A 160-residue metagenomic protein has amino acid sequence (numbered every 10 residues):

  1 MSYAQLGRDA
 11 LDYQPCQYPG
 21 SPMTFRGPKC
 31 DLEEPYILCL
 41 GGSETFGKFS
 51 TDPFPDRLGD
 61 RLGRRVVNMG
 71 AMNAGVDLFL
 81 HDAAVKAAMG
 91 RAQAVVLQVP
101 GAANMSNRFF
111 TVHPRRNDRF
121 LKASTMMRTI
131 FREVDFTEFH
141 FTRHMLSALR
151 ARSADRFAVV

Functional and structural regions predicted by a protein language model:
M1-Y13: Helix-enriched interaction subdomains in cytosolic or periplasmic regions, typified by TIR/SEFIR signaling/NADase cores
Q14-N73, L78-A88: Serine-esterase "nucleophile elbow" of acetyl-processing enzymes
A87-V160: Alpha-helical cap/lid subdomain in secreted, periplasmic, or secretory-pathway luminal O-acyl-processing enzymes
